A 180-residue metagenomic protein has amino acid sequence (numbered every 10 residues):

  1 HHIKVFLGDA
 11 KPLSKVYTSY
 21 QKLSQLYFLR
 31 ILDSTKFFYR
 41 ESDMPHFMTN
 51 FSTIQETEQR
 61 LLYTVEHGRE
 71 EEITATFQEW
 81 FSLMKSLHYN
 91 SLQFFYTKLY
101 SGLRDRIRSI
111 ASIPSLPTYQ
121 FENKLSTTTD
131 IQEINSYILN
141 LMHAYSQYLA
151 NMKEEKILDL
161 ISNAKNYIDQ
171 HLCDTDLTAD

Functional and structural regions predicted by a protein language model:
H1-D180: Cytosolic nucleotide-utilizing catalytic cores of signal-transduction proteins
